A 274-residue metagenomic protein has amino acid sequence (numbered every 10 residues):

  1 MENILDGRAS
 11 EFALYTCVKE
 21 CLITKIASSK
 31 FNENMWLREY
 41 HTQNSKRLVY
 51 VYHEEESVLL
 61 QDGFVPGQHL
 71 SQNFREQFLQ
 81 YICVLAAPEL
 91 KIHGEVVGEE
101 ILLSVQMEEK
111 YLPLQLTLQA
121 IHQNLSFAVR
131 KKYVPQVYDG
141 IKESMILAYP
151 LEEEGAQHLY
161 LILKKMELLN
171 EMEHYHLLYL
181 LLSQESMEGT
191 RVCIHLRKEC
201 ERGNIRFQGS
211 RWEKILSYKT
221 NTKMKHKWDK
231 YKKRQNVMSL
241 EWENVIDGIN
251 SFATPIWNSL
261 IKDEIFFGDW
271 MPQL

Functional and structural regions predicted by a protein language model:
M1-M35, N44-L48, E55-L274: Structured mid-to-C-terminal alpha-helical surface segments
L37-E39: Short amphipathic helix-turn modules centered on a small-residue break
